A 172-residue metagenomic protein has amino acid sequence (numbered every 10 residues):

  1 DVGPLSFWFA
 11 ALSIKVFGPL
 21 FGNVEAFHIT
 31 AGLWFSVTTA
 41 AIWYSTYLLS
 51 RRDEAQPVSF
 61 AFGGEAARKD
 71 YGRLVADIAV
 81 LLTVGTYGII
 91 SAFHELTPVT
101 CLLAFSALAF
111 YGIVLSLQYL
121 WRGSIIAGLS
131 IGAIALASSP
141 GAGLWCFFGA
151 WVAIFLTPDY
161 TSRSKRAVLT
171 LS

Functional and structural regions predicted by a protein language model:
D1-S172: Membrane-integral, polyisoprenol-dependent glycosyltransferases of the GT-C/oligosaccharyltransferase superfamily
